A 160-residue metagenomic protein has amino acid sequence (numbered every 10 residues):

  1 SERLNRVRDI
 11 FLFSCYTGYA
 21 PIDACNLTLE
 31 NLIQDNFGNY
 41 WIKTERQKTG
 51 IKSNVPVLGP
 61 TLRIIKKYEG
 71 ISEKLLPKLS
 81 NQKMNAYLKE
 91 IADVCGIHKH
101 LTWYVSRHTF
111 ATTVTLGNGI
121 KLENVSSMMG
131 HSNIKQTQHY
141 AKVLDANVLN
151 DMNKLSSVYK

Functional and structural regions predicted by a protein language model:
S1-P21: Basic, Lys/Arg- and aromatic-enriched nucleic-acid-binding interface segment
N5-I10, N81-Q82, H98-N118, H131: Short basic/aromatic active-site micro-motif
T17, N26-I64: Conserved tyrosine-mediated DNA breakage-rejoining catalytic core shared by Y-recombinases
T17, T49, T109-T112, Q136-T137: Ser/Thr-centric signal marking residues that sit in or immediately flank functional binding/regulatory motifs
D23-C25, H100-T102, A111, G119-N133 (+1 more regions): Active-site-proximal segment of tyrosine recombinases
R46-G50, N81, M129-K154: Catalytic-site neighborhood detector that most strongly recognizes the C-terminal catalytic loop/helix of tyrosine
Q47-E90, T102: C-terminal catalytic core of Y-nucleophile DNA break-rejoin enzymes
S53-P56, R63, K67, E90 (+1 more regions): DNA/chromatin major-groove-contacting recognition/catalytic segments
